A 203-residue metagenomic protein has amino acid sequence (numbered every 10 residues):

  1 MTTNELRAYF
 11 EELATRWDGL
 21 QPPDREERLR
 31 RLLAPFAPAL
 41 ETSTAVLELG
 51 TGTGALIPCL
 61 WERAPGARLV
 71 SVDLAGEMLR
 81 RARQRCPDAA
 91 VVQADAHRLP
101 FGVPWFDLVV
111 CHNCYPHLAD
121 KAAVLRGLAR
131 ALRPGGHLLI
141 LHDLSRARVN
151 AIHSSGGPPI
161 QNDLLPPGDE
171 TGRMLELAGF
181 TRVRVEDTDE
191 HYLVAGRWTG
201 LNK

Functional and structural regions predicted by a protein language model:
R25-T42: Conserved alpha-helix/loop element of class I SAM-dependent methyltransferases that forms part of the SAM/SAH-binding
L47, T53-R98: Class I SAM-dependent methyltransferase SAM/SAH-binding core
H97-V109: A short acidic, Gly/Pro-enriched loop at the edge of an enzyme's catalytic core that lines a small-molecule cofactor
L108-D120: A short SAM/SAH-binding and catalytic strip from SAM-dependent methyltransferases
A122-P134: A short glycine-rich, Lys/Arg-flanked "PGG" loop and its adjoining helix->strand segment in the class I
L139-L164: Conserved class I S-adenosyl-L-methionine
D163-A178: Short alpha-helix
V183-K203: Core SAM-dependent methyltransferase catalytic element
